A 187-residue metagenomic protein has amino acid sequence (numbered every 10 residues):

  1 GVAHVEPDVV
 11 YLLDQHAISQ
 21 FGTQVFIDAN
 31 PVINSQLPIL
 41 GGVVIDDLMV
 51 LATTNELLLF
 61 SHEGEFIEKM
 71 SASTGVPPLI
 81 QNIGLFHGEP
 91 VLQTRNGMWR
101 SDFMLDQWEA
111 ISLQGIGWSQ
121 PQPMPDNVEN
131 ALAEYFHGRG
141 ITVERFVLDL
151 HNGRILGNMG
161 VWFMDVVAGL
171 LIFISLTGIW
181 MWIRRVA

Functional and structural regions predicted by a protein language model:
G1-H16, F21-I27: Membrane-proximal extracellular/periplasmic loop immediately following the first transmembrane helix
G1-Y11, N34-D47, T74-G88, G117-N127 (+1 more regions): Repeated scaffold domains used in trafficking and secretory/extracellular systems, primarily beta-propellers
D14, Q20-T23, I45-D46, A52-N55 (+4 more regions): Short loop/turn segments that connect beta-strands within the blades of beta-propeller domains, predominantly WD40
Q20-S35, L57-G75, M98-I116: Surface-exposed loop/turn elements that mediate protein-protein interactions on large endomembrane-trafficking
M49-A52, E89, G97-F146: Extended, hydrophilic extramembrane loops/domains of integral membrane proteins
A72, Q81-L85, I179-W182, V186: An exposure/low-complexity boundary signal
G117, R139, V143-G160, M164: Aromatic/pi-system hotspot detector in well-structured domains
L156-A187: Juxtamembrane interface at the cytosolic side of transmembrane helices
